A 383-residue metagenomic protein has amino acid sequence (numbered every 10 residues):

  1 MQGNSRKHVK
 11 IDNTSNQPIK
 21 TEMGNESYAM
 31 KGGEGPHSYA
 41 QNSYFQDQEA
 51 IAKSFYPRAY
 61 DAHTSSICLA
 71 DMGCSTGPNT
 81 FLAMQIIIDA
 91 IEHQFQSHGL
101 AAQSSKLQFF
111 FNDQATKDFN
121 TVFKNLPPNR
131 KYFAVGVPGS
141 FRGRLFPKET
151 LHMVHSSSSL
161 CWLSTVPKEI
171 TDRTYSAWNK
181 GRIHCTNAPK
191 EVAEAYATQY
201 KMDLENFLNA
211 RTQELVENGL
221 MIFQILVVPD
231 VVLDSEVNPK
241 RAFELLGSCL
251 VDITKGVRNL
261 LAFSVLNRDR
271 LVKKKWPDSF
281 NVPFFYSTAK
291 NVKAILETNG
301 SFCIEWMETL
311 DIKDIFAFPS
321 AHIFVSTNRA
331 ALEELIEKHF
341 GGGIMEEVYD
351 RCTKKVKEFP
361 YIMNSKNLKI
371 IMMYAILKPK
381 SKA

Functional and structural regions predicted by a protein language model:
M1-E149, W162-A188, V228-P229, E347-I376 (+1 more regions): N-terminal charged/capping segments associated with class I S-adenosyl-L-methionine
Y44, M72, T76-T80, G139 (+14 more regions): Amphipathic alpha-helical protein-protein interaction segments
A59-T64, S75-G77, F81, Q96 (+10 more regions): Domain-wide signal for the mature, well-folded portions of proteins, strongly enriched in nucleus-encoded organellar
H155: A conserved beta-strand element that flanks and buttresses the S-adenosyl-L-methionine
S158-S159, L296: Short catalytic micro-motifs in class I SAM-dependent methyltransferases
E169-E217: A short glycine-rich, Lys/Arg-flanked "PGG" loop and its adjoining helix->strand segment in the class I
E217-Y349, T353: Substrate-binding/catalytic lobe of Class I Rossmann-like enzymes that use SAM or dcSAM, i.e., the mid-to-C-terminal
